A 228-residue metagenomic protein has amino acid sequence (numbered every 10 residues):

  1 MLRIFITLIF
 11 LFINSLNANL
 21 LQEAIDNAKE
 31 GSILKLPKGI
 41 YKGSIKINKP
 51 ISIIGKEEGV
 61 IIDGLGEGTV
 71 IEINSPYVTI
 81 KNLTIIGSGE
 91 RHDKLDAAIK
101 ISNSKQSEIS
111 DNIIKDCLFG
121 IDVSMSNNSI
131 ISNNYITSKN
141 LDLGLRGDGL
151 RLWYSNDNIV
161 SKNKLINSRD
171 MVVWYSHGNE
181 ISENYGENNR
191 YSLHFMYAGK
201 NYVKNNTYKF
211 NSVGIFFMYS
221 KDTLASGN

Functional and structural regions predicted by a protein language model:
I4-I13: Sec-dependent N-terminal signal peptides
S15-K42, K46: Acidic Gly/Asp/Thr-rich repetitive segments characteristic of extracellular carbohydrate-active and adhesion proteins
Y41-I54, I61-Q106, F119-S126: Extracellular beta-strand-rich solenoid/capping regions of secreted or surface-exposed proteins that bind or remodel
K49-I51, P76-Y77, S104-Q106, S126-N128 (+4 more regions): Short "repeat-start/strand-capping" segments in structured domains, especially the N-termini of parallel beta-helix
G64-E72, D93-I101, D116-V123, L143-Y154 (+3 more regions): Extracellular beta-strand/beta-solenoid scaffold signature
I86-G89, Y135-R146: Flexible, glycine/small-residue-enriched loop-and-beta-strand segment within the central core of proteins
